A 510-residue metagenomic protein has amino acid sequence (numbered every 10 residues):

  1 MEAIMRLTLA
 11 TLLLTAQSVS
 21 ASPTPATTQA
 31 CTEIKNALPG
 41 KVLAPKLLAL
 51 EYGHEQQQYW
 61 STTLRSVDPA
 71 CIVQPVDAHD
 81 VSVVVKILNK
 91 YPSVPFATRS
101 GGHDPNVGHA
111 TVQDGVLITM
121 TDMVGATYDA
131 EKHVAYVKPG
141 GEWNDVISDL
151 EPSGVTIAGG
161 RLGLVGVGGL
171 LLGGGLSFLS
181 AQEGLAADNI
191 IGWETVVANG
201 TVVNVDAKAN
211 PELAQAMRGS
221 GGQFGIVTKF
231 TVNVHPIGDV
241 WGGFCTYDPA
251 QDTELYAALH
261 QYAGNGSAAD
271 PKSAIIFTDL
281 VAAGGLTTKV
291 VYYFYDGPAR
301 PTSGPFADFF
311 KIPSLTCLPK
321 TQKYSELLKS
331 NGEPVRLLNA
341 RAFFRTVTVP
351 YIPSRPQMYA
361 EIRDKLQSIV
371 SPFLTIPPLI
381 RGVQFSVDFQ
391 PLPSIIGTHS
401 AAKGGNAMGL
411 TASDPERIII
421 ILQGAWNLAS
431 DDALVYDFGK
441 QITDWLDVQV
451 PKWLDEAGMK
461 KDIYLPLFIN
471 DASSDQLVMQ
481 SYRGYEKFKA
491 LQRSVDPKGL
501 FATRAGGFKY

Functional and structural regions predicted by a protein language model:
M1-L12: Classical eukaryotic N-terminal signal peptides for Sec-dependent ER targeting/secretion, especially the positively
E2, Q17-Y510: Soluble FAD-dependent oxygen oxidases
